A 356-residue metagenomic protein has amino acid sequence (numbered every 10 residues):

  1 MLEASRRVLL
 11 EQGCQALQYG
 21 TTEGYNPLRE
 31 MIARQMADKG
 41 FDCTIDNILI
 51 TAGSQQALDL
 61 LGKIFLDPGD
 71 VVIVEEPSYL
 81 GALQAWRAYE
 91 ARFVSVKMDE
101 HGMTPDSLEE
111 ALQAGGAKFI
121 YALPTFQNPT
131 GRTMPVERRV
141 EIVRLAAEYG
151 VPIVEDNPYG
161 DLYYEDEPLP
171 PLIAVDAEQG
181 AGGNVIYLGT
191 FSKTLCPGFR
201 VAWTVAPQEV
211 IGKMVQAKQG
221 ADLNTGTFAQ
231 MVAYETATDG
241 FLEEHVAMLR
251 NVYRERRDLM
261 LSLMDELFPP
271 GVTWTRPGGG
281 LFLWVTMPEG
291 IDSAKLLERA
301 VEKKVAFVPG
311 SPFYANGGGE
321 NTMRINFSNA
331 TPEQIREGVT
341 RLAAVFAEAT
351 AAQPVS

Functional and structural regions predicted by a protein language model:
A4-Y149, V154, G160-G180, Y253 (+2 more regions): Conserved core of the PLP fold type I
P27, K213-Q216, A247-L259, E337: A non-catalytic, amphipathic alpha-helix used as a structural packing/dimerization or gating element in enzyme scaffolds
G180-N251: Conserved core segment of the aminotransferase class I/II
Y234, N251-L261, T273-T286, L296: Conserved glycine-rich beta-strand-loop-beta hairpin in the small C-terminal domain of fold type I
I291-L296, E333-E337: Short, conserved charged micro-motifs
E302, N316-S356: PLP-dependent enzyme catalytic core of the Aspartate aminotransferase-like
